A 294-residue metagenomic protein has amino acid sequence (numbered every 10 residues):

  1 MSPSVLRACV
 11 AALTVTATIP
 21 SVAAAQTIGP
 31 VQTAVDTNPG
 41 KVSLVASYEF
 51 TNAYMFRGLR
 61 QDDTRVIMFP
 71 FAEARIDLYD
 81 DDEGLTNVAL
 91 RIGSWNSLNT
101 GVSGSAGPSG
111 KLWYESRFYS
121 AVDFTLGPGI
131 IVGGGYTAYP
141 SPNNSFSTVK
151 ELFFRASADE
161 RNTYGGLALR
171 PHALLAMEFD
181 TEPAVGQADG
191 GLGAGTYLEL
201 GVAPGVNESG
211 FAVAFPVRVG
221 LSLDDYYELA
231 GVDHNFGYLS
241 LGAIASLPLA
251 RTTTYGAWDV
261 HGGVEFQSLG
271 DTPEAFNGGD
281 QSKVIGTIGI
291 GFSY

Functional and structural regions predicted by a protein language model:
M1-K41: Cleavable N-terminal export/targeting peptides
A25-D80, T86-A106: Short glycine/proline- and aromatic-enriched beta-strand/turn motifs that initiate or cap beta-hairpins
I28-S43, D77-R91, G110, T125-I131 (+4 more regions): Short loop/turn motifs that connect adjacent beta-strands in outer-membrane beta-barrel proteins
G40-V42, T64-P70, V88, L112-S116 (+5 more regions): Residues that define the transmembrane beta-barrel architecture of outer-membrane proteins
F50-F56, I76-L78, S94-V102, F124 (+8 more regions): Transmembrane beta-strands of outer-membrane beta-barrel pores
D81-T148, T272: Surface-exposed loop and membrane-interface regions of Gram-negative outer-membrane beta-barrel proteins
E83, V149-L247, A257, F266: Detector for outer-membrane/organellar transmembrane beta-barrel domains, recognizing the amphipathic beta-strand
F215, L241-Y294: Predominantly the C-terminal beta-signal and adjacent terminal strand-loop region of outer-membrane beta-barrel
